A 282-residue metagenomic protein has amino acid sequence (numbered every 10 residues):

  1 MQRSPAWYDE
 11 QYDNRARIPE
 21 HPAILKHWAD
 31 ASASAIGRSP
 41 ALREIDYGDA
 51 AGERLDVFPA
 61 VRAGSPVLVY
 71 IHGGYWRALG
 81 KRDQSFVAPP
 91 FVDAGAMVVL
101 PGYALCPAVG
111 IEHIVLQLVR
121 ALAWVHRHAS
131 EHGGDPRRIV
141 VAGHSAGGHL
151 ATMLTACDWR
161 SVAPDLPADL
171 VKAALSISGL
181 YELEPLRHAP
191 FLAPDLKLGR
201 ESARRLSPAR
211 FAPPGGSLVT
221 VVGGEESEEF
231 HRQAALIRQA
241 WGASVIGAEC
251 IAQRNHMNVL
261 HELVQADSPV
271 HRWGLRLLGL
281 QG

Functional and structural regions predicted by a protein language model:
W7-R62: N-terminal cap/lid segment of alpha/beta-hydrolase-fold proteins
S65-G74: Short beta-strand element of the alpha/beta-hydrolase
R82-L100: Short amphipathic alpha-helix adjacent to the substrate-entry channel of hydrolases
V109-S130: Alpha/beta-hydrolase active-site loop
A123-H188, A203: Primarily recognizes the serine-hydrolase "nucleophile elbow" in alpha/beta-hydrolase and SGNH/GDSL folds
D165-H188, L198-A235: The feature captures the conserved acid-bearing segment of alpha/beta-hydrolase catalytic domains
H231, A235, G242-G282: C-terminal catalytic histidine-bearing segment of alpha/beta-hydrolase fold enzymes
